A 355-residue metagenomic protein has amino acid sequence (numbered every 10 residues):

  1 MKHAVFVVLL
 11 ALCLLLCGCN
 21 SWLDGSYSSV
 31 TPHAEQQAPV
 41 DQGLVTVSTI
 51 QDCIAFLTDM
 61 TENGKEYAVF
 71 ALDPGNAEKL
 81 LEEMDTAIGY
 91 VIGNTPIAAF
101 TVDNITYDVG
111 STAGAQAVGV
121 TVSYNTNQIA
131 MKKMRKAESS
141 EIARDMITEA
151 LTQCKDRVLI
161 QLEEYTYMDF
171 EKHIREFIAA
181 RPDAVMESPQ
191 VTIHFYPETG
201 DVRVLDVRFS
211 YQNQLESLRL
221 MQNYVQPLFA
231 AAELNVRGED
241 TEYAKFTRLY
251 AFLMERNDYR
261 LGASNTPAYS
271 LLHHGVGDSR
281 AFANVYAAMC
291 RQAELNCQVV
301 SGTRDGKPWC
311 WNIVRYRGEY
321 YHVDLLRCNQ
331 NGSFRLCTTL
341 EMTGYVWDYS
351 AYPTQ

Functional and structural regions predicted by a protein language model:
M1-V5: Positively charged n-region of N-terminal signal peptides that target proteins for export
A11-L12: Thrombospondin type-1
L15-G18: C-terminal motif of bacterial Sec signal peptides marking the signal peptidase cleavage site
N20-E239, D348-Q355: N-terminal accessory/pre-domain segments preceding catalytic cores
E176, A180, E187, V204-D206 (+6 more regions): Mature secreted bioactive peptide module from preproproteins
N213-L272: Secondary-structure boundary elements
L271-R280: Periplasmic OmpA-like peptidoglycan-binding domain that tethers envelope proteins to the cell wall
A281-V346: Hydrophobic/aromatic-rich core segments of domains that either
